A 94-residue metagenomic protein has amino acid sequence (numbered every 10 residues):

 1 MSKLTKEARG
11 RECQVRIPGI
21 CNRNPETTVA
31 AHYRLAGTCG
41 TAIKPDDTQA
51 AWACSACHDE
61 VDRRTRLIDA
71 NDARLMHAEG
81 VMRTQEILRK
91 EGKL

Functional and structural regions predicted by a protein language model:
M1-A31, C54: Short cysteine-rich loop/turn motifs with clustered Cys
I17-Q49, V61: Histidine-centered nuclease catalytic patch
R23, R63-L67, K90, L94: Generic macromolecular interface patches on structured domains
V29-G37, D69-E79: Short cysteine/histidine-rich metal-coordination sites, predominantly Zn2+-binding motifs
I43-W52, H77-L94: Short Fe-S-cluster ligation motifs
A51-D69: Short Cys/His-centered divalent metal-binding micro-motifs
